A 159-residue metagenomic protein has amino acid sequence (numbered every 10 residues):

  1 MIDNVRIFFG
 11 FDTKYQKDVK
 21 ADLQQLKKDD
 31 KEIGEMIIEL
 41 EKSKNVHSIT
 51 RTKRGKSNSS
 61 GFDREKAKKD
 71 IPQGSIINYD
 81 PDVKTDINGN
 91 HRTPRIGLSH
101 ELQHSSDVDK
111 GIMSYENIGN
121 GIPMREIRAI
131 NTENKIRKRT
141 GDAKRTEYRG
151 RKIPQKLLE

Functional and structural regions predicted by a protein language model:
I2-E159: Catalytic toxin/effector domains delivered as secreted proteins or via bacterial secretion systems
